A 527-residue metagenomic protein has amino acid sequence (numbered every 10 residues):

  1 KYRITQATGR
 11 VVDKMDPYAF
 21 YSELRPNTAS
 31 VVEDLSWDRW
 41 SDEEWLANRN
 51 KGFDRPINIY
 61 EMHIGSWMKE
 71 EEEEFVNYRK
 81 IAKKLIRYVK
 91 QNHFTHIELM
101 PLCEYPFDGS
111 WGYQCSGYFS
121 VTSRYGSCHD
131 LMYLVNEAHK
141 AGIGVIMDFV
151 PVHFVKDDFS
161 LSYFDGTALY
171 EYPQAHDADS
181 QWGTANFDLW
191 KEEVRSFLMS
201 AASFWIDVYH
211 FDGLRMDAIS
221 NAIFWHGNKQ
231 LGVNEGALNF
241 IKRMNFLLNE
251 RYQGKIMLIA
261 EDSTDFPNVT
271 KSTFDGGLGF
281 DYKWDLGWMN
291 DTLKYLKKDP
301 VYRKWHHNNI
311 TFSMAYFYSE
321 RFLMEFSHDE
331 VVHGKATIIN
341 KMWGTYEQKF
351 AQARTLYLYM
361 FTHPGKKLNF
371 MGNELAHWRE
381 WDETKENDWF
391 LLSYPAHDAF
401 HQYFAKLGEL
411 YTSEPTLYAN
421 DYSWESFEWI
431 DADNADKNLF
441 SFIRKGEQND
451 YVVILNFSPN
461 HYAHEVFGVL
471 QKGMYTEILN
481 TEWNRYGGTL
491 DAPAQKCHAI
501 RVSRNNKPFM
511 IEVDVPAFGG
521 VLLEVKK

Functional and structural regions predicted by a protein language model:
K1-E61, S66-E73, K80, T489-K496: The feature marks proteins involved in alpha-glucan
Y2, M62, V89, L99 (+10 more regions): Conserved, mostly hydrophobic/aromatic
I4-T8, C103, K527: Surface-exposed loop/turn motifs at beta-strand-loop junctions within extracellular Ig-like and Fibronectin type III
E23, W45-D54, H63-V233, C497: Substrate-binding/active-site clefts of carbohydrate-active enzymes
Y113-S116, D382-L391: Active-site His/acidic residue clusters
H210-D212, H226-E386, T412-F467, Q471-E482 (+1 more regions): Conserved alpha/beta catalytic core and glycan-binding cleft of carbohydrate-active enzymes
A396-L417: Catalytic cores of secreted or luminal carbohydrate-active enzymes
A494-K527: C-terminal beta-strand-rich structural cap/linker in extracellular carbohydrate-active enzymes
